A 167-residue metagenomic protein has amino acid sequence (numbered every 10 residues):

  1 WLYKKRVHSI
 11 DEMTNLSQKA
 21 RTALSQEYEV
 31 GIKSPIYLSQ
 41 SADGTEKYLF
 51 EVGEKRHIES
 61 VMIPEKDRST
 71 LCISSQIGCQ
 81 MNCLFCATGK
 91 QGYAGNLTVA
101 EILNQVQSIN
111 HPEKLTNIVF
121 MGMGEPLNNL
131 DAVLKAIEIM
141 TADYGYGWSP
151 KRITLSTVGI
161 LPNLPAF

Functional and structural regions predicted by a protein language model:
W1-S69: Flexible, acidic/Gly-rich N-terminal and inter-domain linker regions that tether and position cofactor-handling modules
I58, K66-F167: Conserved Radical SAM active-site core
